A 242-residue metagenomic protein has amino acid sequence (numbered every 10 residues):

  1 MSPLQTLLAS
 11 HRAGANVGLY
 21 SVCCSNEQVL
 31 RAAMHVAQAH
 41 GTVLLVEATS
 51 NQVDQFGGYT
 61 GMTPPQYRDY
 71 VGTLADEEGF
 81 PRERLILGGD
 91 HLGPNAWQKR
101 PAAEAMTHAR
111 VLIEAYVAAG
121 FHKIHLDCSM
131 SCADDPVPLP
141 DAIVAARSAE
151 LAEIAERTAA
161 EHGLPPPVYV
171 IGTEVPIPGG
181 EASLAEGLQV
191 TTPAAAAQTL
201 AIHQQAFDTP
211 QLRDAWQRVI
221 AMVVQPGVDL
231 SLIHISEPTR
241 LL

Functional and structural regions predicted by a protein language model:
M1-G79, E83-L85, L212: Alpha/beta catalytic barrel-like cores
G18-C23, L44-E47, L85-D90, I124-L126 (+2 more regions): Hydrophobic faces of well-ordered beta-strands that scaffold small-molecule active sites in alpha/beta enzyme cores
C24-V29, Y59-Y70, Q98-E114, A145-A146: Glycine-rich anion/phosphate-binding loops
A37, A115-Y116, R240: Generic structural signal for hydrophobic
Q52-F56, H91-K99, C128-I143, P167-T192 (+1 more regions): Active-site-proximal beta-alpha loop/turn segments in soluble metabolic enzymes
P64-E83, D141-L164: Alpha-helix-loop-beta-strand connector modules within alpha/beta enzyme cores
I143-I154, Q189-A206: Acidic, His- and aromatic-enriched active-site or binding-groove loops in soluble protein domains that engage sugars
H234-L242: Single conserved hydrophobic/aromatic residue that forms the stacking wall/gate of nucleotide- or nucleobase-binding
